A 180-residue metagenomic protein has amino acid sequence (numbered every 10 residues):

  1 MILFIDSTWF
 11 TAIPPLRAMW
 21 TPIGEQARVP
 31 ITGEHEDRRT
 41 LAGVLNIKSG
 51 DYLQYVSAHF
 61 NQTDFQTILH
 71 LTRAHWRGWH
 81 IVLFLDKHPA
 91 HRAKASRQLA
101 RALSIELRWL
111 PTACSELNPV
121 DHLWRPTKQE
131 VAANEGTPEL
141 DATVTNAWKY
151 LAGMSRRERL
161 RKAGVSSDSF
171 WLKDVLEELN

Functional and structural regions predicted by a protein language model:
M1-N180: Short functional hotspots at interaction and active-site rims
